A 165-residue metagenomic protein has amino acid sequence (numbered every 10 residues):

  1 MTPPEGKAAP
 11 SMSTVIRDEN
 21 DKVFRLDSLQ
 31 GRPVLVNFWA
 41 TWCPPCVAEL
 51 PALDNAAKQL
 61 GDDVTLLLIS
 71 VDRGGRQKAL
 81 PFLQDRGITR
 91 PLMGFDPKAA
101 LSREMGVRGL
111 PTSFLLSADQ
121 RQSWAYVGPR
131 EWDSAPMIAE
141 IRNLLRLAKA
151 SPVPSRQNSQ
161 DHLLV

Functional and structural regions predicted by a protein language model:
M1-K7, R146-V165: Compositionally biased, proline/threonine/alanine/serine-rich low-complexity intrinsically disordered stretches
M1-L26: N-terminal "domain-start" segment that seeds a small globular fold
V15-D21, A48, M93-D96: Short gly/ser/thr-rich secondary-structure transition/capping motifs
R25-V47: Short active-site neighborhood of thiol/selenol oxidoreductases, capturing the structured segment around
G31-V34, D62-T65, R90-P91: Loop/turn elements at helix/coil->beta-strand transitions in domains of secreted/extracellular proteins
V34-V36, L67-I69, F114: Conserved hydrophobic packing residues within short motifs/helices of P-loop NTPase cores of ABC-family ATPases
V47-R86, P97-E104, A139, P154 (+1 more regions): Structural microenvironment flanking redox-active thiols in thiol-disulfide oxidoreductases
Q84-R90, D96-R146: Thiol/disulfide oxidoreductase modules built on the thioredoxin-like
